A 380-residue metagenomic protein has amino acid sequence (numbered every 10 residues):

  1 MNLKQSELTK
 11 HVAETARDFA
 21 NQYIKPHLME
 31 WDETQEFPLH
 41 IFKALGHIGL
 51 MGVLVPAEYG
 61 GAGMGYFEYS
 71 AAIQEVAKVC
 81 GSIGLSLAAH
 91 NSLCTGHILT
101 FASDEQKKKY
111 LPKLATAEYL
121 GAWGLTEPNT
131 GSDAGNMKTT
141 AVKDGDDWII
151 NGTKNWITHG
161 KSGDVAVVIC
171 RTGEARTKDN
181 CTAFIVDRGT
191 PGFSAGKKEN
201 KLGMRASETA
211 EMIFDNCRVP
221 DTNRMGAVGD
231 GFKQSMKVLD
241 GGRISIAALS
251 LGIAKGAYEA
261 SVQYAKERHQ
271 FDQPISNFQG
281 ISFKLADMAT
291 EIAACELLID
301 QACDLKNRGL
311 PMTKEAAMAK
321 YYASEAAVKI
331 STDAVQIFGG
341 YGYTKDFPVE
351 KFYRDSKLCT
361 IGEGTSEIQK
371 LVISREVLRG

Functional and structural regions predicted by a protein language model:
M1-A89, F101-Q106, K113-E118, D133 (+4 more regions): Alpha-helical interface subdomain recognition
G49, I73-A77, C170, V186-P191 (+1 more regions): Short Ser/Thr-interspersed hydrophobic loop/turn segments at strand-loop and sheet-helix junctions that line or gate
L87, N151-A195: A short core secondary-structure module
T100-A102, V142, V168-T172, I185-D187 (+2 more regions): Short beta-strand-to-turn element immediately C-terminal to the catalytic PLP-Schiff-base lysine in fold type I
L114, N129-S132, W156-H159, T172-A175 (+1 more regions): Short Gly/Pro-enriched turn/cap motifs at secondary-structure boundaries
A117-L125, I169: A short, Trp-centered hydrophobic/proline-enriched beta-strand micro-motif
N136, G189-R218: Flexible, small-/acidic-enriched active-site or ligand-binding loops
D215-Q234: Long, acidic (Asp/Glu-rich), low-complexity accessory segments flanking structured domains
